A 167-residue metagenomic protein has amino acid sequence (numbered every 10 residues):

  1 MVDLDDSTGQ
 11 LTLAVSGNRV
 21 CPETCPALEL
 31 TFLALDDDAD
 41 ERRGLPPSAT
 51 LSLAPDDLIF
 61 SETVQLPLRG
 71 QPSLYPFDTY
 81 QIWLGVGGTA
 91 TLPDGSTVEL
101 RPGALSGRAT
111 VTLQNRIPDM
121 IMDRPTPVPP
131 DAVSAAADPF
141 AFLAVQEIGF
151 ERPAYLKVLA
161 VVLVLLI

Functional and structural regions predicted by a protein language model:
M1-R116: Soluble non-transmembrane domains of integral membrane proteins
M122-I167: Cytosolic-side membrane-insertion boundary helix
